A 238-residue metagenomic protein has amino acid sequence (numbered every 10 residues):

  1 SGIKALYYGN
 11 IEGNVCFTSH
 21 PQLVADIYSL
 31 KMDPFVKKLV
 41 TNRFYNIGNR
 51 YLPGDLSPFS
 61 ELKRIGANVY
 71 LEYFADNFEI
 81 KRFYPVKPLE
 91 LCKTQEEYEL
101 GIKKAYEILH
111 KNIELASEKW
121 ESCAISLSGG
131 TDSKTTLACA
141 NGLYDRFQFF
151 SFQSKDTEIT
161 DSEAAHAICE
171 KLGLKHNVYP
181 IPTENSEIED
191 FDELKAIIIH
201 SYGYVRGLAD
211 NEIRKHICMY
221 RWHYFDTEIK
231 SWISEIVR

Functional and structural regions predicted by a protein language model:
S1, G129, K230-S234: Short, well-ordered beta-to-alpha junction loops that form the rim of enzyme active sites and present histidine/acidic
S1-I125, D132-Y179: Cysteine-centered catalytic environments shared across enzyme families
V36, R221-H223, I229: Extended hydrophobic/Leu-rich segments
Y51-G54, G207-E212, W222: Short linear interaction motifs
E118-W120, Y220-F225: Glycine-rich phosphate-binding loop signature in dinucleotide/nucleotide-binding domains
S126, K134, N211-K215, K230: Domain-scale recognition of functional cores that engage charged ligands
T157-C218, I233-R238: ATP-dependent adenylate-handling ligase core
